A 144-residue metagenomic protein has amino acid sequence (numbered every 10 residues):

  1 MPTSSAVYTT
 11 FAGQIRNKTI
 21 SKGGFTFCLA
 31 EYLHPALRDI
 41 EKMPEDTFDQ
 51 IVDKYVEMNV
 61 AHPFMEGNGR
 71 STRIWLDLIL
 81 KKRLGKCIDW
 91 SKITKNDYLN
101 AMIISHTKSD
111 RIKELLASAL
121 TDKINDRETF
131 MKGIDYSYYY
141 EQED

Functional and structural regions predicted by a protein language model:
M1-D144: FIC/Doc superfamily catalytic core
